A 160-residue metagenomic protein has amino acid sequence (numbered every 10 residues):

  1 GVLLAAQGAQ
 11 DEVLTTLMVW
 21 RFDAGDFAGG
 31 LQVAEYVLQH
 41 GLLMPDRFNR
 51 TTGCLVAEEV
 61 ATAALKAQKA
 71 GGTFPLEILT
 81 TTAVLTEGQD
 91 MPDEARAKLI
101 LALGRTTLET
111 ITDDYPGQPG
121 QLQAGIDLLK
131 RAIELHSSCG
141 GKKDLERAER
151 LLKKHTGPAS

Functional and structural regions predicted by a protein language model:
G1, D26-E35, A70-A83, G117-I126: Helix-turn-helix repeat elements of alpha-solenoid scaffolds
L3-A6, H40-M44, T86-D90, T107 (+2 more regions): Alpha-helical junction/boundary sensor with strong preference for TPR arrays
G8-A9, V13, G29, T52-V56 (+5 more regions): Structural signature of alpha-solenoid helical repeat junctions
A9-Q10, M44, D113-D114, C139 (+1 more regions): Alpha-solenoid repeat scaffolds
A9-T16, R47-K69, D93-T112, R147 (+1 more regions): Amphipathic alpha-helical repeat scaffolds of TPR domains
D11-A24, E35-V37: Non-membrane alpha-helical segments in proteins
P119-S160: Extended, charged low-complexity segments that frequently continue into or abut oligomerization scaffolds
